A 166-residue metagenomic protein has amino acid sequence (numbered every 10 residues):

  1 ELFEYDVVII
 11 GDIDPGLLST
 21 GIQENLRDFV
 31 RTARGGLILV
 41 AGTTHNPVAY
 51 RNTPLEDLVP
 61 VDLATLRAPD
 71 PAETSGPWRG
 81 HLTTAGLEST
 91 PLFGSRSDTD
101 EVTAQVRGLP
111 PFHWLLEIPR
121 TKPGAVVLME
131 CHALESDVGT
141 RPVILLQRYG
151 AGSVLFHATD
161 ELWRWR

Functional and structural regions predicted by a protein language model:
E1-R166: Acidic, S/T/G-rich, low-cysteine, solvent-exposed domains in lumenal/extracellular/periplasmic regions of secretory
